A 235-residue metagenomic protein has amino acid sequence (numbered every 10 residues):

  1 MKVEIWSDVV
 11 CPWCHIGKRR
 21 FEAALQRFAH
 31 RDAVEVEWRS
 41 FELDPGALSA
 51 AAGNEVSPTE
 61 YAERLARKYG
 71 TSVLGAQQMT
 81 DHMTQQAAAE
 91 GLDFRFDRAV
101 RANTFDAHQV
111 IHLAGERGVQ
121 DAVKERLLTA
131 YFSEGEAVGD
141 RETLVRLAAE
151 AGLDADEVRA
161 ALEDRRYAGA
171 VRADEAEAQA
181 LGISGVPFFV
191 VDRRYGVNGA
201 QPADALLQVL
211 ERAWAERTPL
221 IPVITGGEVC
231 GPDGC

Functional and structural regions predicted by a protein language model:
M1-K2: Glycine/alanine-rich phosphate-binding loops at beta-alpha junctions
I5-W6, V10-H30, W38, I111-C235: C-terminal cap of thioredoxin/glutaredoxin-like
R19-Y131, C230-G231, C235: Structural alpha/beta surface segment adjacent to cysteine/selenocysteine redox centers across thiol/disulfide enzymes
